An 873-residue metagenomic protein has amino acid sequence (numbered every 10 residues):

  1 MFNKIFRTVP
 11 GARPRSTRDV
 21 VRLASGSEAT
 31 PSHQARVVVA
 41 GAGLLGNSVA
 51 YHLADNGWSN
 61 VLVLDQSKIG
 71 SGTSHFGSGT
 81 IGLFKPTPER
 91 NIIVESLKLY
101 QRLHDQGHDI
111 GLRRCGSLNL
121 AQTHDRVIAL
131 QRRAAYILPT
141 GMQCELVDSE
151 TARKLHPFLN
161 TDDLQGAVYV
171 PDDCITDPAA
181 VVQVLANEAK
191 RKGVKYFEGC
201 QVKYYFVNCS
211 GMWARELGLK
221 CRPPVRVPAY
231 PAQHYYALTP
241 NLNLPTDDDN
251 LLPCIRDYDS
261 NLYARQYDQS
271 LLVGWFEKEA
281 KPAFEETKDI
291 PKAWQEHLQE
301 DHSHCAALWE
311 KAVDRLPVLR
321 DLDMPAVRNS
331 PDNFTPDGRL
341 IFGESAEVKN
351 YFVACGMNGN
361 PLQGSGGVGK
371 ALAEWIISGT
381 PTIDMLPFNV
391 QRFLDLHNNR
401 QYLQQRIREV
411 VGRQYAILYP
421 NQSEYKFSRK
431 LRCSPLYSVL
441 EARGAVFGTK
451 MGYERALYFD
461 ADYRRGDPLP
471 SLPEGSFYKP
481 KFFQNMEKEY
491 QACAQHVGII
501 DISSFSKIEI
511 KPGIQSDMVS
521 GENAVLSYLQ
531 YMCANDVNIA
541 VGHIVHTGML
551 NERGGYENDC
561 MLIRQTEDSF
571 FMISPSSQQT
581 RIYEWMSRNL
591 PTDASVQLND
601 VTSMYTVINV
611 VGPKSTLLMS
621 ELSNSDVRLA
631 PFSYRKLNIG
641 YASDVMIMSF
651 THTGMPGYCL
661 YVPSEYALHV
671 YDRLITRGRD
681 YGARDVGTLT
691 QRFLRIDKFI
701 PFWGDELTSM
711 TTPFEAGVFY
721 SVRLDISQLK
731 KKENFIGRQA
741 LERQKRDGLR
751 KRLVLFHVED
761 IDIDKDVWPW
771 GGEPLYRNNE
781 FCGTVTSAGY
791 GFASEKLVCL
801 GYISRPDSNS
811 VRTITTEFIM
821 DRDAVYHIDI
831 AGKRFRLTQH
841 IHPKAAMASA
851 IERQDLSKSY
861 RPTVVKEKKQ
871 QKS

Functional and structural regions predicted by a protein language model:
G11, L99-R102, Q106, Q122-E198 (+2 more regions): Flavin (FAD/FMN) cofactor-binding and adjacent substrate-gating region of FAD-dependent oxidoreductase domains
A29-L45, L62: Beta1/beta-strand and adjacent pyrophosphate-binding region of the FAD-binding site in flavoprotein oxidoreductases
A54-H75: Glycine-rich FAD pyrophosphate-binding loop
G79-L155, D259-A264, L271, K292 (+2 more regions): Dinucleotide-binding Rossmann-like beta1-alpha1 core, especially the glycine-rich loop that anchors the ADP
Y205-L251, D685: Central helical "cap/lid" subdomain
D259, D268, P291-L431: C-terminal catalytic lobe of FAD-dependent flavoproteins
T380, N421-T449, R455-L457, K481 (+2 more regions): Conserved, structured C-terminal
R392-L550, G555: Acidic, proline/glycine-enriched N-terminal capping motif
